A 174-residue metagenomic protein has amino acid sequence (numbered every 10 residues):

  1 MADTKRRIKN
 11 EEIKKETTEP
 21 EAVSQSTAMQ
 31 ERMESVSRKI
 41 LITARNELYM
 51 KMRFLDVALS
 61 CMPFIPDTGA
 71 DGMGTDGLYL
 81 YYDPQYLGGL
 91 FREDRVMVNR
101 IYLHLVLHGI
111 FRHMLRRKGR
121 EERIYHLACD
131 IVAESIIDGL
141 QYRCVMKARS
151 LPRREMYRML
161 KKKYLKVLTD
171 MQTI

Functional and structural regions predicted by a protein language model:
A2-N99, V106-I174: Short, functionally important secondary-structure microenvironments
